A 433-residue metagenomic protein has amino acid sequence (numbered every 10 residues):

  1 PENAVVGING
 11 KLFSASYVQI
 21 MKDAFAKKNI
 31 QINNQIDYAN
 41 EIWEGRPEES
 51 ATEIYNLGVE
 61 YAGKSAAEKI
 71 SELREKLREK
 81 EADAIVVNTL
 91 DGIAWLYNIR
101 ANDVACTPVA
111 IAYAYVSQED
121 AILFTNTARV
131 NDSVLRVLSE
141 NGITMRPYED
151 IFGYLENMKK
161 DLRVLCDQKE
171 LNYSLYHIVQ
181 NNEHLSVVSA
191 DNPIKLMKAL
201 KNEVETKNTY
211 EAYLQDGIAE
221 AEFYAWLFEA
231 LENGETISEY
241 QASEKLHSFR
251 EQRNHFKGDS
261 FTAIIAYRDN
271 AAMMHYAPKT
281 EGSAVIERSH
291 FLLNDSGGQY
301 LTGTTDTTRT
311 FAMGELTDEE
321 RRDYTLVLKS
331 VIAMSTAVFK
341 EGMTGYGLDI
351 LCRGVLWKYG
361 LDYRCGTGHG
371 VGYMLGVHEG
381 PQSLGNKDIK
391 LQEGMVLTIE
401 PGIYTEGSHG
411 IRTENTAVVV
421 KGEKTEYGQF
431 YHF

Functional and structural regions predicted by a protein language model:
P1-F433: Active-site neighborhoods and metal-handling regions in enzymes and metal-associated proteins
